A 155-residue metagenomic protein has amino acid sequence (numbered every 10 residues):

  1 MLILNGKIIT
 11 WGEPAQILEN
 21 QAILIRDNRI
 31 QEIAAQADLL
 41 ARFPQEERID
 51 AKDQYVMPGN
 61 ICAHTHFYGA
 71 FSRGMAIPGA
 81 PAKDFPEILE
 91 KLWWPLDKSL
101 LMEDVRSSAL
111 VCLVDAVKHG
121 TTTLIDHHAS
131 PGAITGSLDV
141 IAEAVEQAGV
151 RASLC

Functional and structural regions predicted by a protein language model:
M1, N60, T122: Hydrophobic "anchor" residues on beta-strands that sit immediately upstream of conserved functional sites
L2, W11-M57: Histidine-rich, glycine-flanked metal-binding segment
G6, I23, N28, D53 (+3 more regions): Divalent metal-coordination and catalytic microenvironments
P58-A70, H128: Histidine-centered catalytic micro-motifs
I61-T65, W94-P95, H119: Single, functionally critical "micro-switch" positions that shape active/binding sites and transmembrane helices
F71-V105: Active-site gating loops and adjacent loop-to-helix segments of metal-dependent hydrolytic enzymes
D97-C155: Active-site loop-helix segments enriched in His/Asp/Glu that coordinate and activate a nucleophilic water at divalent
